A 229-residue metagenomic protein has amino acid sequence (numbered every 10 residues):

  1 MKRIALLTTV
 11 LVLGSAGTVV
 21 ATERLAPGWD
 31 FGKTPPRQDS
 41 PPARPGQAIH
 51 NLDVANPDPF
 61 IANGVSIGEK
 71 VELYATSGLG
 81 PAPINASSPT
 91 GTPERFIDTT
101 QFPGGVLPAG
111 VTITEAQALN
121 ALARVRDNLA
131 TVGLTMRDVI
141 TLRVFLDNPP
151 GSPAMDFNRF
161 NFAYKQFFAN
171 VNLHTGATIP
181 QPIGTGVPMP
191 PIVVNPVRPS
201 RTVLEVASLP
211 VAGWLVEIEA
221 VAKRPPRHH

Functional and structural regions predicted by a protein language model:
M1-I4: Positively charged n-region of N-terminal signal peptides that target proteins for export
L6-L7, Y74: A detector of low-complexity, intrinsically disordered, Ser/Thr/Gly/Pro/Ala-rich segments
T8-A16: Bacterial N-terminal signal peptides
G17-A123, D127-I140, P150-H229: N-terminal presequence-like segments and the immediate start of the first folded domain
